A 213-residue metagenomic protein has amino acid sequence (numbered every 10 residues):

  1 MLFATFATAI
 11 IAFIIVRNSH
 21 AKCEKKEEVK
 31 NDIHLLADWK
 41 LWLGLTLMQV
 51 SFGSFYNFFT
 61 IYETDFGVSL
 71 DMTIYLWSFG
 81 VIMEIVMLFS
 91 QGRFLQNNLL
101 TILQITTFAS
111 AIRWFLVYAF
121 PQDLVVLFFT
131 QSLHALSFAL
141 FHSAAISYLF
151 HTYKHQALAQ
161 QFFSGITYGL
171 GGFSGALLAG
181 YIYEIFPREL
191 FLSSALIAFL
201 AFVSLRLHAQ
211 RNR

Functional and structural regions predicted by a protein language model:
M1-F6, G180-L200: A membrane-interface helix-boundary motif in multi-pass transporters
R17-L47: Juxtamembrane intracellular "pre-TM" segments in multi-pass secondary transporters
A37-L76, H142-S143: Helix-loop boundary and gating motifs at the non-cytosolic
T46, V125-L140: Hydrophobic core of transmembrane alpha-helices in multi-pass small-molecule transporters, especially MFS/SLC-type
V86-L99, Y183: Helix-to-loop junctions at the C-terminal end of transmembrane segments in multipass secondary transporters
T101-L116, A195: Structural signature of the two symmetry-related core transmembrane helices
A139-K154: Intracellular juxtamembrane helix-capping segments at the cytosolic ends of symmetry-related transmembrane helices
Q156-F186: A late C-terminal transmembrane helix in Major Facilitator Superfamily
